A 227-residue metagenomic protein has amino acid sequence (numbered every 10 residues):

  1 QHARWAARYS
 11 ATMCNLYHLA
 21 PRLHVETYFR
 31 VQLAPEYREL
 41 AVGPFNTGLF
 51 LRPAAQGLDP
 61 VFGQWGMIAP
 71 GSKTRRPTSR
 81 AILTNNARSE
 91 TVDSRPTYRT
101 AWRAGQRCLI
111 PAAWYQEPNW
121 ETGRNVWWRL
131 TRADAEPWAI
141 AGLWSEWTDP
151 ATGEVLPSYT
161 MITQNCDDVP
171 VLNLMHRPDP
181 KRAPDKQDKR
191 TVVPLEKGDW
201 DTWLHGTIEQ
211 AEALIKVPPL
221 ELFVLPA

Functional and structural regions predicted by a protein language model:
R4, R8-I68, T74, E212-A213 (+1 more regions): Extreme N-terminus nucleophile/cap motif
R4, Y9-L16, S79-R88, I162 (+1 more regions): C-terminal accessory segment of soluble enzyme catalytic cores
V42, A101-R103, T152-E154, K186: Extracellular/periplasmic catalytic domains that process cell-envelope and extracellular macromolecules
D59-W102: A glycine-rich, hydrophobic loop/mini-helix early in the fold
G63-M67, T131-D168: A motif-centric signal for short, conserved binding hotspots located in accessible loops or intrinsically disordered
P96-T122: Conserved SET/PR-domain catalytic core that frames the SAM/AdoMet-binding pocket
N119-R129, A139-L143, P150-E154, P170-H176 (+1 more regions): A short secondary-structure junction signal
